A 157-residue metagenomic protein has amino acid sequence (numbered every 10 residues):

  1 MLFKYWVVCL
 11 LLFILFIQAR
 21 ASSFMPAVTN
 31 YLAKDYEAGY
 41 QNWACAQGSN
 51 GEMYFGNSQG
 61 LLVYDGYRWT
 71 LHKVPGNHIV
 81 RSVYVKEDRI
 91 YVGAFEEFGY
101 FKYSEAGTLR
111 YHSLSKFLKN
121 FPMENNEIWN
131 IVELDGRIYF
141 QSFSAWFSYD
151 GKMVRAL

Functional and structural regions predicted by a protein language model:
M1-L157: Carboxylate-rich, polar loop motifs that coordinate divalent cations or form catalytic acidic clusters
